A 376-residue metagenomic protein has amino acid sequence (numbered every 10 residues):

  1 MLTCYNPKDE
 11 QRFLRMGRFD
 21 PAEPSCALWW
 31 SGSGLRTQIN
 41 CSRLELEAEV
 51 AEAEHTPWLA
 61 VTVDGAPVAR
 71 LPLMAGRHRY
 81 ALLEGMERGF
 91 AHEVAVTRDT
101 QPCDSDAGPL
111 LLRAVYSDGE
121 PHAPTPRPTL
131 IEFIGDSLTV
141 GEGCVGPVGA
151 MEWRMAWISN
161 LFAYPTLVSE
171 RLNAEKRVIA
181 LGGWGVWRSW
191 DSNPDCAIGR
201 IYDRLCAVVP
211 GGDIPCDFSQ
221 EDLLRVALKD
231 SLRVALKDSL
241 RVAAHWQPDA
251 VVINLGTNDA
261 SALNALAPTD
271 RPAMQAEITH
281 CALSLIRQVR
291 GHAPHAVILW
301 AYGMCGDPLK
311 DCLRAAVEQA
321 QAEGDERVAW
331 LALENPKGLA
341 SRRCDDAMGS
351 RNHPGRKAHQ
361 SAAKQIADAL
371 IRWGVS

Functional and structural regions predicted by a protein language model:
M1-I134, L138-N160: N-terminal secretory targeting modules
L130-I134, T139, K176-A180, D249-N254 (+2 more regions): Structural recognition of the beta-strand scaffold that forms the well-ordered cores of secreted hydrolase catalytic
T139, N173, G256, R287-P294 (+3 more regions): Sec-exported extracytoplasmic/periplasmic mature domains
C144, A150-P272, G306-L313, G349 (+1 more regions): Conserved SGNH/GDSL esterase-like catalytic core that processes O-acyl groups on lipids and polysaccharides
P165-E175, L285-V297, A320-D325: A structural motif corresponding to the C-terminal end of an alpha-helix and its immediate exit/capping segment
N254-S261, A282-A316: Active-site segments of SGNH/GDSL-like serine hydrolases that catalyze O-acetyl group transfer/hydrolysis on lipids
S261, G303-S376: Catalytic His-Asp segment of secreted/periplasmic serine-dependent ester chemistry enzymes
I278, A282, H359: Aromatic/hydrophobic pocket-lining residues that form the small-molecule binding cavity in soluble enzyme cores
